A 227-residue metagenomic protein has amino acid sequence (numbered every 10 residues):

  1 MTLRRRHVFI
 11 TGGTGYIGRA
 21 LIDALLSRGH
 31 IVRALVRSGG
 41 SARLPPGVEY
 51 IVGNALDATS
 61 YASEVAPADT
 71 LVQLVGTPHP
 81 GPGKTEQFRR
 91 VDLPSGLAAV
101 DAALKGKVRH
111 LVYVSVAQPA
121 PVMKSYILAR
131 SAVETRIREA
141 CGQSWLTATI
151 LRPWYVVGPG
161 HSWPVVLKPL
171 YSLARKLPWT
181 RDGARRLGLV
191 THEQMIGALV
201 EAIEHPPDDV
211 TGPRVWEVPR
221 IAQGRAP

Functional and structural regions predicted by a protein language model:
R4-R28: N-terminal Rossmann NAD(P)H-binding glycine-rich loop of SDR-like oxidoreductase domains
H7, D69-T70, H110: Structural motif
I31, G39, T77-T135, A140-T149: Conserved Rossmann-fold NAD(P)-dependent oxidoreductase catalytic core, especially the SDR/UDP-sugar
G40-A98, A102-K105, I203: NAD(P)H-binding glycine-rich loop region in Rossmannoid oxidoreductase-like domains and their noncatalytic homologs
V91, S95-G96, V165, R186-E201: Substrate-positioning beta->alpha
T149-P178: Flexible, glycine-rich beta-alpha linker
S172-V190: A conserved pocket-lining segment of Rossmann-fold NAD(P)-dependent short-chain dehydrogenase/reductase
L189-P227: Alpha-helical substrate-binding/gating segment
